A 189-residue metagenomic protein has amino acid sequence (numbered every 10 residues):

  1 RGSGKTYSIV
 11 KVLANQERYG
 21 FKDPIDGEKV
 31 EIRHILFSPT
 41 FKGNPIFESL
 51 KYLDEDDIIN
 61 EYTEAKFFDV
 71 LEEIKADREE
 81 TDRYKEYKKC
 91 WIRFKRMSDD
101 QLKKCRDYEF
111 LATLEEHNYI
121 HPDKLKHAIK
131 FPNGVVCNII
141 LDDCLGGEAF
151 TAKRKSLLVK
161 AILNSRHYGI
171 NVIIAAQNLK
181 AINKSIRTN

Functional and structural regions predicted by a protein language model:
R1-I32, P39-F41, A65-F68, E72-N189: Conserved P-loop NTPase motor cores
P45-D56: Short, aromatic/basic amphipathic alpha-helical patches
N60-E61: Inter-Walker segment of RecA-like/P-loop motor cores
